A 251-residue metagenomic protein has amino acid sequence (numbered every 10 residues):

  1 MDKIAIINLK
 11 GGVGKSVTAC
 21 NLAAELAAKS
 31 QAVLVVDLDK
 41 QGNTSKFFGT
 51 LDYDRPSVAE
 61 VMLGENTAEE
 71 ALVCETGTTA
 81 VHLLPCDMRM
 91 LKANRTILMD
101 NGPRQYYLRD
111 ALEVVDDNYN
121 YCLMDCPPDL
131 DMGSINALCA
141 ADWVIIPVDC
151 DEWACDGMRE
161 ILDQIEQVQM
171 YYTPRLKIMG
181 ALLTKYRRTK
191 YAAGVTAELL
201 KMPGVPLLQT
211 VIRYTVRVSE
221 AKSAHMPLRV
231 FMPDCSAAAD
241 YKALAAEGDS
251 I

Functional and structural regions predicted by a protein language model:
M1-I251: P-loop NTP-binding core
